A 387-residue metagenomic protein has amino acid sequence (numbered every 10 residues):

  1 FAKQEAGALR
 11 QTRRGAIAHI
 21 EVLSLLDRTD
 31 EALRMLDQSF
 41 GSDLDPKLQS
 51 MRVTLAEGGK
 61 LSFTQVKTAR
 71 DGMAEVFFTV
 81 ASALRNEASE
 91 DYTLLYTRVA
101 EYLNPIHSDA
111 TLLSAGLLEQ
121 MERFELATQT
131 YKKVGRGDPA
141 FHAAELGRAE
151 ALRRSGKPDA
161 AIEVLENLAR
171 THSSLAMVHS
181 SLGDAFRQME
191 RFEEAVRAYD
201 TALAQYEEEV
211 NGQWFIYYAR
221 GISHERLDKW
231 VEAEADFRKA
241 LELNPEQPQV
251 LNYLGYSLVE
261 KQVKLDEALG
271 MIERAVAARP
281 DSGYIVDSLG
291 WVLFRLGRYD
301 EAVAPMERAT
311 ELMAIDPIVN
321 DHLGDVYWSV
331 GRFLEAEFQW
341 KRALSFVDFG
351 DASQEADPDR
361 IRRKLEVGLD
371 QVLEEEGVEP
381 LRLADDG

Functional and structural regions predicted by a protein language model:
Q4-L9, G41-S42, A69, L103 (+8 more regions): Structural marker of alpha-solenoid helical repeat scaffolds
A6, L61-V76, E207-W214: TPR-adjacent "capping" and linker segments in tetratricopeptide-repeat scaffold/adaptor proteins
G15, L48-Q49, A110, A144 (+7 more regions): TPR alpha-solenoid repeat register
E21, S82, G116, E150 (+5 more regions): Residue-level recognition of tetratricopeptide repeat
S24, R85, E119, R153 (+5 more regions): Position-specific recognition of the canonical hydrophobic site in helix A of tetratricopeptide repeat
